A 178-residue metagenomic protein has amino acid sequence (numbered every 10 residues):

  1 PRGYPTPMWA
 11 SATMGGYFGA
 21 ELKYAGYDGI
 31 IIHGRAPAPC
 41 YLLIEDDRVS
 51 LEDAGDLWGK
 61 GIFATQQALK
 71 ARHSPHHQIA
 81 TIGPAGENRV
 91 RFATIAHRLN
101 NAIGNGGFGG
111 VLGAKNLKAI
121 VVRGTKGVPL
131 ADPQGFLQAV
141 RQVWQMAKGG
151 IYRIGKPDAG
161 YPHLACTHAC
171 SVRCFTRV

Functional and structural regions predicted by a protein language model:
P1-T13, Y17-V178: Intrinsically disordered, low-complexity segments enriched in small residues
